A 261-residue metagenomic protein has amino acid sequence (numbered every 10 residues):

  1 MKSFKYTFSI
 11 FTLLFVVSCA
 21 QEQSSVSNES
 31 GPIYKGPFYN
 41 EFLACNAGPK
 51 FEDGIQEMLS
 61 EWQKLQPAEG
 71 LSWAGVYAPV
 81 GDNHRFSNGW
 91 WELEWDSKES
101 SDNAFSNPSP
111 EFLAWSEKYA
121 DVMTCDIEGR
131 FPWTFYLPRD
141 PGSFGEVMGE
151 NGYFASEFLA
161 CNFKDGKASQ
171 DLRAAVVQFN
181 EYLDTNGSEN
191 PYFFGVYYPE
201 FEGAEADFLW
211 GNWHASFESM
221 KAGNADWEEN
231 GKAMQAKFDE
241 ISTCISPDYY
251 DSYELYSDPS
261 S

Functional and structural regions predicted by a protein language model:
M1-F8: Bacterial N-terminal signal peptides that target proteins for export
S9-V16: Bacterial N-terminal signal peptides
C19-E117, D121-A236, E240-S261: Short S/T/G/P-rich N-terminal loop/turn motif that feeds into the first structured element of a domain
